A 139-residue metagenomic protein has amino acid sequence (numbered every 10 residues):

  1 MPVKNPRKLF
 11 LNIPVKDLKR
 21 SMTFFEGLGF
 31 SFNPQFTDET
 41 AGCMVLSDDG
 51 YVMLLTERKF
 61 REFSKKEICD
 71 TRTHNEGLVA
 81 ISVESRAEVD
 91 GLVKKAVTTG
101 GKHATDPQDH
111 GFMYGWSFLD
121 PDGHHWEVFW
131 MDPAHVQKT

Functional and structural regions predicted by a protein language model:
M1-M22, L78-I81, D132-T139: N-terminal beta-strand motif that seeds the catalytic metal site of vicinal oxygen chelate
P2, V93-T139: Vicinal oxygen chelate
R7-K16, M44-V45, E67-K95, Y114-L119: Vicinal oxygen chelate
N12-F60: Core segments of cupin and vicinal oxygen chelate
G27, S31, F36, T71 (+3 more regions): Charge-dense, helix-prone N-terminal extensions
G50-V52, G77, P121-W126: Change "...and in nucleic-acid phosphodiester-cleaving endonucleases..." to "...and in nucleic-acid processing enzymes
M53-L55, A80, F129: Residues in well-ordered beta-strands of folded domains
F60-E67, V136-K138: A short, acidic/glycine-rich surface segment
